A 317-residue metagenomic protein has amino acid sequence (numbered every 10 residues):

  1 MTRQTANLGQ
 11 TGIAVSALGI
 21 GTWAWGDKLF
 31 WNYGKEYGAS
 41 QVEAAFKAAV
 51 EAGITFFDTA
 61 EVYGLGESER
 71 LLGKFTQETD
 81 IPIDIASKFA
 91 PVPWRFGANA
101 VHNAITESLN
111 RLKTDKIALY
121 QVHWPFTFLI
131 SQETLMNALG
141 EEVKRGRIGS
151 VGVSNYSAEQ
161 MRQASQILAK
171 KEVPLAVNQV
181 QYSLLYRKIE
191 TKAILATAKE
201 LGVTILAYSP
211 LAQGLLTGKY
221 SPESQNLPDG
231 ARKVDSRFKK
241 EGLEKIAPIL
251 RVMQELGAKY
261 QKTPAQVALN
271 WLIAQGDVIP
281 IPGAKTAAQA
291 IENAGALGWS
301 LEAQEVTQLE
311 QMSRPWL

Functional and structural regions predicted by a protein language model:
M1-I83, A138, K144: N-terminal binding-site loop/beta-alpha segment at the start of enzyme catalytic domains that lines or forms
T5, P125-L317: Beta/alpha (TIM)-barrel catalytic core signal, keyed to glycine-rich beta->alpha loops juxtaposed to Asp/Glu that bind
G26-S40, F89-N99, W124-L129: Active-site mouth loops of central-metabolism enzymes
G34-A49, G97-L112, M161-R162: Short, acidic/polar
D58-T59, L72, I85-S87, V153 (+2 more regions): Hydrophobic residues in well-ordered beta-strands that form the structural core
A60-E69, V92-A98, F126-I130, A158-E159 (+1 more regions): Acidic-and-aromatic substrate-binding clefts and catalytic sites of carbohydrate-active enzymes
P82-W94, Y120-V122, Q179-Y182: A short, structured active-site edge motif that brings together acidic residues
L112-S131: Active-site groove signature of glycoside hydrolases
